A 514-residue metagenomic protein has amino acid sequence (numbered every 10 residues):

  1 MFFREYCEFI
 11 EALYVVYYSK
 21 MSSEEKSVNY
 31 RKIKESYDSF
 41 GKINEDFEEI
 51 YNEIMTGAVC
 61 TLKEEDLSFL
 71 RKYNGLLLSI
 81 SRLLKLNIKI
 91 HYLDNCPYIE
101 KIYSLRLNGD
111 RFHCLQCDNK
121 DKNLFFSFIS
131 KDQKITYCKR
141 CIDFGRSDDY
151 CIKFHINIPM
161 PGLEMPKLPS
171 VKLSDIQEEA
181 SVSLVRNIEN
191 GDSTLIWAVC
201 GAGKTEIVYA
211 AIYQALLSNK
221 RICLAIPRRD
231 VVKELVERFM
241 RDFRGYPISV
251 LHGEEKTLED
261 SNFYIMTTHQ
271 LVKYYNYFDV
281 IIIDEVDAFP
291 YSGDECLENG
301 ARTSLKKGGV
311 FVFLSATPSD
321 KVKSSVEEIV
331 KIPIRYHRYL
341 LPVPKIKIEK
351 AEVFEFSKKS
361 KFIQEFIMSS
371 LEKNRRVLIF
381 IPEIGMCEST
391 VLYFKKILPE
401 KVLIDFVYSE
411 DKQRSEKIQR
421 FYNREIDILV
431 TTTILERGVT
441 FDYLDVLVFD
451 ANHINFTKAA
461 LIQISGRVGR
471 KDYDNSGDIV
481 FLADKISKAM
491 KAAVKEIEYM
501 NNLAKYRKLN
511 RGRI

Functional and structural regions predicted by a protein language model:
L62, T194, E327-F394, I404: Conserved interdomain linker/interface between the two RecA-like ATPase lobes of SF2 helicase motors
L77, Y98-M160: Interdomain "pre-motor" coupling segment immediately N-terminal to P-loop NTPase/helicase cores
I196-T205, A215, K220-L235, F311 (+2 more regions): Conserved strand-helix element at the start of the C-terminal RecA-like helicase core
I226-E234, R238-M240, I248-E259, M266-K273 (+3 more regions): Conserved helicase motor
N276-K350, F356-S360: Post-DEXD/H (motif II) to motif III coupling segment of the RecA-like Helicase ATP-binding lobe
F278-D284, I428, E436-N452, I462 (+1 more regions): A short beta-strand element within the Helicase C-terminal
S292-L305, I454-S476: Conserved SF2 helicase motif VI
K306-K321, S465-I497: Conserved segment of the helicase C-terminal RecA-like domain
